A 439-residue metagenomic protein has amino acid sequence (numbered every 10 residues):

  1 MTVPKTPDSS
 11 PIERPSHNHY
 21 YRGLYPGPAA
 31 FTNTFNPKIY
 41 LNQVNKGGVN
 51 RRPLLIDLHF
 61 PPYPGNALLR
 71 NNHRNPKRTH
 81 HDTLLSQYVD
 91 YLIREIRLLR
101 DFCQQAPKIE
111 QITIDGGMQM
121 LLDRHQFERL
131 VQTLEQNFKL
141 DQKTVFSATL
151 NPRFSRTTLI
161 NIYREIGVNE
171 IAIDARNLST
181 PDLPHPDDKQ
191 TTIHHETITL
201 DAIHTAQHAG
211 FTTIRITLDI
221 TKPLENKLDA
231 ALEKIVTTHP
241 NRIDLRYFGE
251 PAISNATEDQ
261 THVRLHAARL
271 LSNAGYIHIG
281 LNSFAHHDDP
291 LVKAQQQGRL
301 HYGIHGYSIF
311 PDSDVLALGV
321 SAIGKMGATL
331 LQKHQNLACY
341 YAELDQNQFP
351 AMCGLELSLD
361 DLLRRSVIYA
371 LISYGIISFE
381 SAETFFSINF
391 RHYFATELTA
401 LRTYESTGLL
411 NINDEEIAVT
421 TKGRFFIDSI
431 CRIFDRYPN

Functional and structural regions predicted by a protein language model:
M1-P64, Q105-E110, M120-L121: Flexible, acidic/Gly-rich N-terminal and inter-domain linker regions that tether and position cofactor-handling modules
N18-G27, N72, V131, R153: N-terminal alpha-helical scaffolds in RNA gene-expression factors, predominantly in nucleus-encoded
R52, D82-R100, Q111-T113, G117-I388: C-terminal scaffold of the Radical SAM
D57-K77: Local cysteine-cluster metal-coordination motifs and their immediate loop/turn environment, predominantly Fe-S cluster
N389-T403: Short amphipathic alpha-helical interaction segments
E405-E415: A short, conserved structural fragment
E416-T420: Minor-groove-contacting beta-hairpin "wing" of winged helix-turn-helix DNA-binding domains
K422-N439: Short, amphipathic alpha-helical interaction segments positioned at domain boundaries
